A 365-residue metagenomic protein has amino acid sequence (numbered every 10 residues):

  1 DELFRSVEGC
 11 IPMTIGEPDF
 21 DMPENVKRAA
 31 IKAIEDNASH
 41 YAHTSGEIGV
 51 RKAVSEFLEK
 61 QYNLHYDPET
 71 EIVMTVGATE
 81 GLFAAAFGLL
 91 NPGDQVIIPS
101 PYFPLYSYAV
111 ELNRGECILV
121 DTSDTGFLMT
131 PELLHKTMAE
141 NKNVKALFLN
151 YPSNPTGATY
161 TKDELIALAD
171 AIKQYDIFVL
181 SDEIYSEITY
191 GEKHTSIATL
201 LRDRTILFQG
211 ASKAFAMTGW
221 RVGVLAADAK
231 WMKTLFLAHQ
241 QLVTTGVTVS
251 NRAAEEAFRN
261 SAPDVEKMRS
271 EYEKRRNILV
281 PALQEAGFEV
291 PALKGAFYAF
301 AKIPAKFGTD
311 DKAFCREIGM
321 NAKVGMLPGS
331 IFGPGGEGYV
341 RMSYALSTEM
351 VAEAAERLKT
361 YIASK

Functional and structural regions predicted by a protein language model:
D1-G77, A84, A257-N260, S364-K365: N-terminal small-domain helix-loop-helix segment of the aminotransferase-like
P23, R204-G295: PLP-dependent aminotransferase class I/II
G88-V110: Conserved PLP-anchoring active-site segment centered on the Schiff-base-forming lysine
L112-C117: A short helix-loop-beta submotif of the ANL/AMP-binding
I118, K136, G308-T309, E317-M326 (+1 more regions): PLP-dependent enzyme catalytic core of the Aspartate aminotransferase-like
T122-E192: Active-site phosphate-binding strand-loop segment of PLP-dependent enzymes
Y175, E192-A214, K230-L237, V324 (+1 more regions): Conserved active-site segment immediately N-terminal to the catalytic lysine that forms the internal aldimine
Y272-E273, A286-N321: Conserved PLP-binding catalytic core of the aspartate aminotransferase-like
